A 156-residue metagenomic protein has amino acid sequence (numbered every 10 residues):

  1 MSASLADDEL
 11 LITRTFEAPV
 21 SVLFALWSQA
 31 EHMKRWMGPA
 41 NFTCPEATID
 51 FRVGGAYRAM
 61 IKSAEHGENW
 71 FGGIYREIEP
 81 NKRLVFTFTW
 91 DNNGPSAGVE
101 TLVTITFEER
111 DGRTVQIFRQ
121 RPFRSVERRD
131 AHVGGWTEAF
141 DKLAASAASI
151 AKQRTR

Functional and structural regions predicted by a protein language model:
M1-T43: Hydrophobic ligand-binding cavity/cleft-lining segments
D7, A18-V20, E79-K82, D111: Residue-level signal for tight coil/turn positions that link beta-strands
L11, V22, R58, R83-V85 (+1 more regions): General beta-strand recognition
F16, Q120-P122: Hydrophobic beta-strand positions in extracellular immunoglobulin-like domains
E17, G72, T137-D141: Generic alpha-helical structural signal
F24, K34, R83, T137-A144: Structural signal for well-ordered, non-membrane alpha-helices
K34, G38-P39, P45-V53, R58 (+2 more regions): Hydrophobic-ligand binding "helix-grip"
V115, P122-R156: A conserved amphipathic terminal alpha-helix motif
